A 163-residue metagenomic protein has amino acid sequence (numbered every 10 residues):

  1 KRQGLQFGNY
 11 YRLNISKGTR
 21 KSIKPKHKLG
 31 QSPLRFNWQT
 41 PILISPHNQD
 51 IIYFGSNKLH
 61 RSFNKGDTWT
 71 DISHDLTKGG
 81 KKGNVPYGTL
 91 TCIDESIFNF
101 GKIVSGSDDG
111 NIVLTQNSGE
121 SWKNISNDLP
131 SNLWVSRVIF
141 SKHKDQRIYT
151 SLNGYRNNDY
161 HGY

Functional and structural regions predicted by a protein language model:
K1-Y163: Beta-propeller blade termini and top-face loops
